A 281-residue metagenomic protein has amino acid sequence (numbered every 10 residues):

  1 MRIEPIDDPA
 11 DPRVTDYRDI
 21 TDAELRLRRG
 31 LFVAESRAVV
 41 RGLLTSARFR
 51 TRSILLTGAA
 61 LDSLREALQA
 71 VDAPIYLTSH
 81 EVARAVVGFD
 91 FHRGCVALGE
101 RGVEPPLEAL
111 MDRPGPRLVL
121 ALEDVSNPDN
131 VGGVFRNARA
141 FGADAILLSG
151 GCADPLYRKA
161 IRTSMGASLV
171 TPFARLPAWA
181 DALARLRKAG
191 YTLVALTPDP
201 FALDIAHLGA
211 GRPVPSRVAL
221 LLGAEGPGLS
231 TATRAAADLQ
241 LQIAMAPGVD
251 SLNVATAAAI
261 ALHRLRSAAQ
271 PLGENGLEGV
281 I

Functional and structural regions predicted by a protein language model:
M1-S63, C152-A153, I281: Boundary-proximal intrinsically disordered activation/regulatory segments immediately upstream of a helical core
E4-D8, I75-S79, P172-D181: Short acidic-hydrophobic, aromatic-tinged amphipathic segments that line or gate anion-handling sites
T45, L98, E104-F201: RNA substrate-binding interface of SAM-dependent RNA methyltransferases
D62-D72, A232-T233: Short, aromatic/basic amphipathic alpha-helical patches
Q69-V96: Glycine/small-residue-rich loop that forms an oxyanion/phosphate-binding "nest" at active or ligand-binding sites
G94-G99, N137-F141, P155, A160-S168 (+1 more regions): Structured adenosyl-cofactor binding patch, chiefly the S-adenosyl-L-methionine
A195-V249: Active-site/ligand-binding-proximal alpha/beta "capping" segment
